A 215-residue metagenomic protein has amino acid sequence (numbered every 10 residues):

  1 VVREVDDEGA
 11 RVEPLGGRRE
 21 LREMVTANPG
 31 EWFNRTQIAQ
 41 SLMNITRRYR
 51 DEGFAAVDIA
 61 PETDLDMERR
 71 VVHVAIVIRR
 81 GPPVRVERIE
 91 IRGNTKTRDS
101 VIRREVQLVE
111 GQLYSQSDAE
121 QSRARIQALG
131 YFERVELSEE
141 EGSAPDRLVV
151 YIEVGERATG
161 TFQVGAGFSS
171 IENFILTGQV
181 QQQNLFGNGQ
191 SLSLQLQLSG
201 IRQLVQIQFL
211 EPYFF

Functional and structural regions predicted by a protein language model:
V1-S170, Q179, S193-Y213: Periplasmic polypeptide-binding modules associated with outer-membrane biogenesis and secretion
L185-S191, F214-F215: Short loop/turn motifs that connect adjacent beta-strands in outer-membrane beta-barrel proteins
